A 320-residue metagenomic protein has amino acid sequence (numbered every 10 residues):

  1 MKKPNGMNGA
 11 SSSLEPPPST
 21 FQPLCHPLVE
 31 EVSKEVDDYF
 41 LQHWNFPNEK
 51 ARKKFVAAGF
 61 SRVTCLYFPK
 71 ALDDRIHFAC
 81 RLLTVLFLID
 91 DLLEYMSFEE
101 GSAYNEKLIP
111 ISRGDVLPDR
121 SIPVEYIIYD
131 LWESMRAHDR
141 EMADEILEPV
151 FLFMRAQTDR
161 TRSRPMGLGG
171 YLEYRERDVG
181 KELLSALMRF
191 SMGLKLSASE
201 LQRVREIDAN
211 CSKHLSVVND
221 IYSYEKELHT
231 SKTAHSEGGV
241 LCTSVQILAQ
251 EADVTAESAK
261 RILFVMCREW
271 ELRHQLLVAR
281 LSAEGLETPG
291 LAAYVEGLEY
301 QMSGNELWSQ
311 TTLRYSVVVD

Functional and structural regions predicted by a protein language model:
M1-D320: Alpha-helical, largely C-terminal catalytic domains that coordinate divalent metal ions via clustered Asp/Glu/His
